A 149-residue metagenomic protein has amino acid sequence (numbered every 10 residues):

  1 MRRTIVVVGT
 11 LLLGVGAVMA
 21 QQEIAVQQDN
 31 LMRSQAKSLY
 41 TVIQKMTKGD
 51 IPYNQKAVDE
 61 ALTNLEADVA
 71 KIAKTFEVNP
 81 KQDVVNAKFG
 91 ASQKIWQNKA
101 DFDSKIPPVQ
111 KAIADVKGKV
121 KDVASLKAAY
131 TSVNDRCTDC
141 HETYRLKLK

Functional and structural regions predicted by a protein language model:
R2-T10: Sec-dependent signal peptide recognition, specifically the positively charged N-region followed immediately by
V7, A17-V18: Cleavable N-terminal signal peptides
L13-G14: N-terminal leader/signal peptides at the extreme start of proteins
Q21-K149: Sequence context surrounding c-type heme c attachment/ligation sites in exported
